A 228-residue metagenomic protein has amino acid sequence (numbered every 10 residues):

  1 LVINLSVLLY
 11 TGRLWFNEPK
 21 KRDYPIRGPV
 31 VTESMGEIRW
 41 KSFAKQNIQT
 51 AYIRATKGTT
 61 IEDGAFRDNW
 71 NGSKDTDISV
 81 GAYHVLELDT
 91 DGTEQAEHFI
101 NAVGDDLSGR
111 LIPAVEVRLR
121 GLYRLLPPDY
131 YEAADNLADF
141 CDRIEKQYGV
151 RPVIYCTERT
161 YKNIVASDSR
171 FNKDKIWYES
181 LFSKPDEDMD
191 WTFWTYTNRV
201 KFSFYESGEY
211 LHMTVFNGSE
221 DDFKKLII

Functional and structural regions predicted by a protein language model:
L1-T11: Hydrophobic membrane-insertion alpha-helices, especially the h-region of bacterial N-terminal signal peptides
R13, K21-K41, I53-D139, E145-Q147: Substrate-binding cleft of extracellular glycoside hydrolase catalytic domains
D23-G36, F171-I228: Functionally critical loop-and-helix segments that line ligand-binding/catalytic clefts of soluble enzyme domains
S42-I48: A short, Lys/Arg-enriched amphipathic alpha-helix followed by its capping loop at the start of a domain
Q49, S79, R151: Residue-level detector of anion-binding/catalytic polar loops
A51-I53, G81, K175-E179: Short hydrophobic/aromatic-enriched beta-strand-loop microsegments
L111-E187: Catalytic domains of cell-wall/extracellular-matrix polysaccharide-remodeling enzymes, centered on de-N-acetylation
